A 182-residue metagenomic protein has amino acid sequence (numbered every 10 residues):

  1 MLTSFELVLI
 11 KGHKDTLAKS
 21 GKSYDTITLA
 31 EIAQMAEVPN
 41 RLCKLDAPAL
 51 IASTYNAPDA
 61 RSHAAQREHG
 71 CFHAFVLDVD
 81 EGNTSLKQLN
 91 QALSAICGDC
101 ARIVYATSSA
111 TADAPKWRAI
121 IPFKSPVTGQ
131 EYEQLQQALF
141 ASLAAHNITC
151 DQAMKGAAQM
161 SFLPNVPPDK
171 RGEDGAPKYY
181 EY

Functional and structural regions predicted by a protein language model:
M1-P115, I121-Q134, A138: Signature for HUH/AEP ssDNA processing cores
A47, A52, I120, D151 (+1 more regions): Generic secondary-structure boundary/loop-capping signal
N83-S85, R171, Y182: Generic structural signal for short, solvent-exposed loop/turn connectors between secondary structure elements
C100-R102, N147-C150: Secondary-structure boundary/capping signal
A110-A112, V127, T149-Y180: Short, conserved secondary-structure transition motifs
Q134, A138, A176-Y182: Short linear, low-complexity motifs centered on an aromatic residue
F140, A144-I148: Contiguous ligand/interfacial binding patches
